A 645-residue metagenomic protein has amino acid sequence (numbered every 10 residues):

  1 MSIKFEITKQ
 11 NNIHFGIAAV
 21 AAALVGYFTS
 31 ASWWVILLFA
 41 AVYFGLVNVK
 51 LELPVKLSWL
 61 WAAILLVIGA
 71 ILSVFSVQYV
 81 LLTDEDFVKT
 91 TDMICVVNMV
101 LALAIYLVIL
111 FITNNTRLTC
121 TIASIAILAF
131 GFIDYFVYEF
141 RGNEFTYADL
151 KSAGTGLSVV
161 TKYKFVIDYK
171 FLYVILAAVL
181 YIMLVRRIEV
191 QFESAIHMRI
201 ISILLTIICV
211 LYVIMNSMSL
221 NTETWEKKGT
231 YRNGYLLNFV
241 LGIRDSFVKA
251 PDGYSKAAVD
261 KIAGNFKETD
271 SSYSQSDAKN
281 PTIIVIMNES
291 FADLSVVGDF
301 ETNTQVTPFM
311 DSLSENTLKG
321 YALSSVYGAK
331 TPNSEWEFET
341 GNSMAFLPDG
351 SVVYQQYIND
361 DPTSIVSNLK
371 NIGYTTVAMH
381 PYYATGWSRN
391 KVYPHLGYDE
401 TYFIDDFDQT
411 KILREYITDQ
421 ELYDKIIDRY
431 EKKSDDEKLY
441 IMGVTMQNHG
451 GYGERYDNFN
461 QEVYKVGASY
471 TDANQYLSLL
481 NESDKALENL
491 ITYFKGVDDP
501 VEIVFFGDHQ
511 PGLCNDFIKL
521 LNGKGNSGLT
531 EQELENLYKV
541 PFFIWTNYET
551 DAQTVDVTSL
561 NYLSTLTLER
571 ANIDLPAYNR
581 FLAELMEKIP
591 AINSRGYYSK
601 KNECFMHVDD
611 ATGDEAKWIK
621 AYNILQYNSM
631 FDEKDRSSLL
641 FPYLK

Functional and structural regions predicted by a protein language model:
S2-Y231: Transmembrane and membrane-interface helices of multi-pass, inner-membrane envelope-modifying transferases
K4-S30, W34-E52, Y173-Y181, R187 (+14 more regions): N-terminal leader/auxiliary helical segments
T8, F136-T146, D168, S255-K256 (+4 more regions): A diffuse structural propensity rather than consistent per-protein peaks
Q10, R141, D149-T161, Y169-Y173 (+4 more regions): Short alpha-helical interface patches
F132, V159, R187, G242 (+5 more regions): Residues that form generic nucleotide/phosphate-binding pockets
L150-A153, N233-L236, V240, T307 (+2 more regions): Alpha-helix initiation and N-capping motif
M215-V285: Membrane-interface segments at or immediately adjacent to transmembrane helices that form the boundary between
D270-A278, V285-N288, D293-K645: Solvent-exposed soluble domains appended to multi-pass membrane proteins
